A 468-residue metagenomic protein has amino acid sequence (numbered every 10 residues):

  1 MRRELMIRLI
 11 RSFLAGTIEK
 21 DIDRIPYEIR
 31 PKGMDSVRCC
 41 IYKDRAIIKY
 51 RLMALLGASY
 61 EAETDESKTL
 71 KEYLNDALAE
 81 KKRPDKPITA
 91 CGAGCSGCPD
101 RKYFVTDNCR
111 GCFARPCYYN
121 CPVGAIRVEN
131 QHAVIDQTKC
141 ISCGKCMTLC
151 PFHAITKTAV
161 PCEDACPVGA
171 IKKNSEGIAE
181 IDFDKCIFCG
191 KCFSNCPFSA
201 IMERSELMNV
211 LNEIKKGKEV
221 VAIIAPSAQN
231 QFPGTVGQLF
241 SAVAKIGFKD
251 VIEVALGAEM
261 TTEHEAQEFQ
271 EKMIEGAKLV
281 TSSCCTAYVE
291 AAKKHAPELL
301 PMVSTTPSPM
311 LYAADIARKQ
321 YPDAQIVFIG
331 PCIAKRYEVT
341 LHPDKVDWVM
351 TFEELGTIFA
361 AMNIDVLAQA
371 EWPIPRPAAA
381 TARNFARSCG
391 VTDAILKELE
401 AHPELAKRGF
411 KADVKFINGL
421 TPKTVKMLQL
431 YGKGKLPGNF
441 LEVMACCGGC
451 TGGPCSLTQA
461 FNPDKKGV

Functional and structural regions predicted by a protein language model:
M1-L149, H153-V160, V443, K465-V468: Ferredoxin-type iron-sulfur electron-transfer modules and their immediate structural context
M1-L70, P197, E203-V468: Iron-sulfur-associated redox domains of electron-transfer enzymes in respiratory and anaerobic energy metabolism
S96-F104, R127-H132, K173, K191-F193 (+3 more regions): Gly-rich Lys/Arg/Thr-decorated short loops/hinges at beta-loop-alpha junctions or inter-strand turns that position
V105, D136, D182, I224-A225 (+1 more regions): A secondary-structure boundary/capping signal
R110, K139, I155, K185 (+2 more regions): Charged, low-complexity surface patches
A114-Q137, K145-I187, K191-E206, P454: Iron-sulfur cluster-binding cysteine motifs and their immediate structural context in ferredoxin-like electron-transfer
S142, F188, P309: Short, glycine/acidic-rich beta->alpha junctions
